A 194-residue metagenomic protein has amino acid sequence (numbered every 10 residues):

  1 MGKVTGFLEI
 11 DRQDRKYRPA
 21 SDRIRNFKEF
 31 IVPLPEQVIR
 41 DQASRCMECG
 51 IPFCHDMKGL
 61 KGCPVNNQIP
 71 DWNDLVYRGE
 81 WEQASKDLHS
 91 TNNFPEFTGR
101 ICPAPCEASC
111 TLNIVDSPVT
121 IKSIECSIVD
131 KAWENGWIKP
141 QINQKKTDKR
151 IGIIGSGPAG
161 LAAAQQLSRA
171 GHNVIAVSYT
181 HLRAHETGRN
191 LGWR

Functional and structural regions predicted by a protein language model:
M1-R150: Ferredoxin-type iron-sulfur electron-transfer modules and their immediate structural context
Q42, D87, Q166-L167, T187: Short alpha-helical scaffold segments that flank and stabilize functional sites
I124, G188-R189: Residue-level micro-sites within transmembrane alpha helices that shape and flank functional polar/acidic positions
G152-N173: N-terminal Rossmann-like FAD-binding beta1-loop-alpha1 element of flavoenzymes
V177: The conserved SAM/SAH-binding core of class I Rossmann-like methyltransferase domains, concentrating on the hydrophobic
T180-T187: Conserved small/polar residues in nucleotide/adenosyl-binding loops
L191-R194: Hydrophobic alpha-helical segments, chiefly the membrane-spanning helices and signal/signal-anchor peptides
